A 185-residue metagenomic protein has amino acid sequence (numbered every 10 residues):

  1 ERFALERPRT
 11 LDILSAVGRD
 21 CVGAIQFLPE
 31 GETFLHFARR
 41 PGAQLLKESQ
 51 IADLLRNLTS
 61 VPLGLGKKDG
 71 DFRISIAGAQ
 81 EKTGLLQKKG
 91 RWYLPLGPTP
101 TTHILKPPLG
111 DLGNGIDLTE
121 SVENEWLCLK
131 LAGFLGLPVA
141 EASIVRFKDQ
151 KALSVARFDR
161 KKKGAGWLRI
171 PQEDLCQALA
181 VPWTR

Functional and structural regions predicted by a protein language model:
E1-R185: Phosphate/dinucleotide-binding and metal-coordinating scaffold of catalytic cores in nucleotide-dependent enzymes
